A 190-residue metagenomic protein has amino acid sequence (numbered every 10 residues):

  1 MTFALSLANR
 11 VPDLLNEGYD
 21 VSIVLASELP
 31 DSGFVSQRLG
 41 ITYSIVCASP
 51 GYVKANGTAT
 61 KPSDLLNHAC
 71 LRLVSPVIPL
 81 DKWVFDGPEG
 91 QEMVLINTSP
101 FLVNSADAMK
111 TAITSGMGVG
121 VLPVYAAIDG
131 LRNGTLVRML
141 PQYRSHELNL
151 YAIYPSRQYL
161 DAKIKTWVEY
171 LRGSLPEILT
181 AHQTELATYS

Functional and structural regions predicted by a protein language model:
M1-D31, T184-S190: Central regulatory/effector-binding core of bacterial HTH transcription factors
A4-A8, M139, I153: Solvent-exposed beta-strand sheet faces enriched in polar/charged residues
D20-S22, I45, C70, G120: Short, well-ordered beta-strand core segments
S32-S44, A48-L73: Flexible hinge/capping segments at coil-to-helix
Q37, S63, K110-T111, K165: Alpha-helical segments flanking ligand/cofactor-binding loops in enzyme cores
A69-E89: Secondary-structure junction motif
E92-R138, S145: Hydrophobic hinge/microswitch elements
V124-D129, N133, Y143-S190: C-terminal effector-binding regulatory domain of bacterial HTH transcription factors
